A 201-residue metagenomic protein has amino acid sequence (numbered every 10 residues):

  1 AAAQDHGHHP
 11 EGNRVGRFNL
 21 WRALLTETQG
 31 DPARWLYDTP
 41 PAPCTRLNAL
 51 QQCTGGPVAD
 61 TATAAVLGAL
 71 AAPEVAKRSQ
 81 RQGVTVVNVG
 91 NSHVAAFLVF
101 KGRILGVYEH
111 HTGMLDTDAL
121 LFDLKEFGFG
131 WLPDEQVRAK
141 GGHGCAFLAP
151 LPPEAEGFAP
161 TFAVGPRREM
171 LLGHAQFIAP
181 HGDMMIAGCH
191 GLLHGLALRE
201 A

Functional and structural regions predicted by a protein language model:
A1-V84, H110-T117, G130, A139-A201: Nucleotide/phosphate-binding catalytic cleft detector across ATP-hydrolyzing and phosphate-transferring enzymes
S79-F100: Gly/Thr-rich phosphate-binding beta-strand-loop-beta motif of the actin/hexokinase/Hsp70
H93, R103-L105, F158: A broad structural signal for short, well-ordered beta-strand segments within beta-sheet-rich domains
V99-L124: Catalytic or ion-translocation cores adjacent to nucleophile or general acid/base/metal-coordination motifs in diverse
F122-L132: A charged amphipathic helix-loop-strand protein-protein interaction module that recurs in cytosolic assemblies
